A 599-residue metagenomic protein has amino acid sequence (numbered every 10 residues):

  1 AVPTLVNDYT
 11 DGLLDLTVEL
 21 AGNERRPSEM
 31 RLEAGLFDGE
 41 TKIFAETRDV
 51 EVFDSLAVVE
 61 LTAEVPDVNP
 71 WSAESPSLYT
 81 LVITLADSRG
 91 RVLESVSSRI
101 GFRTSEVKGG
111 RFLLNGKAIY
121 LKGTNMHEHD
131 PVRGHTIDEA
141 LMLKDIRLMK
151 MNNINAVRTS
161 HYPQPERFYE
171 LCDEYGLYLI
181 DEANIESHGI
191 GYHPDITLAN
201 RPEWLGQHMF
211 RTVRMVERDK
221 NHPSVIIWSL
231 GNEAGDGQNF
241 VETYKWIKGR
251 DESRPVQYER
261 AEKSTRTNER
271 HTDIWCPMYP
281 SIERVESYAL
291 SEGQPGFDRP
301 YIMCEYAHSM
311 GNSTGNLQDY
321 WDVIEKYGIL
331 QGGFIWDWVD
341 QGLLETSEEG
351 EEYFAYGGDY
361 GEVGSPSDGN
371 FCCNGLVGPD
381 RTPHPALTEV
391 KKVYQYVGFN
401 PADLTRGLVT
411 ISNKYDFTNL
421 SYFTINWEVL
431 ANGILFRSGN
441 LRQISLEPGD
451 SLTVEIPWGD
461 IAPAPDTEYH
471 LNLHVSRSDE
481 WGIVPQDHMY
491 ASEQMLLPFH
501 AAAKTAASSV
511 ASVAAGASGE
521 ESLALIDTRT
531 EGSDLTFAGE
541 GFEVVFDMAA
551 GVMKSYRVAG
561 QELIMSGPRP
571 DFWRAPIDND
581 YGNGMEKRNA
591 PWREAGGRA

Functional and structural regions predicted by a protein language model:
A1-E166, L171, Y175-G176, R211 (+4 more regions): Secreted/periplasmic carbohydrate-active enzymes, especially glycoside hydrolases
I146-M149, A156-C373: Substrate-binding/catalytic cleft of secreted carbohydrate-active enzymes, primarily glycoside hydrolases
L376: Short, glycine/charged-rich beta-strand-loop motifs at protein surfaces that mediate ligand recognition and catalysis
